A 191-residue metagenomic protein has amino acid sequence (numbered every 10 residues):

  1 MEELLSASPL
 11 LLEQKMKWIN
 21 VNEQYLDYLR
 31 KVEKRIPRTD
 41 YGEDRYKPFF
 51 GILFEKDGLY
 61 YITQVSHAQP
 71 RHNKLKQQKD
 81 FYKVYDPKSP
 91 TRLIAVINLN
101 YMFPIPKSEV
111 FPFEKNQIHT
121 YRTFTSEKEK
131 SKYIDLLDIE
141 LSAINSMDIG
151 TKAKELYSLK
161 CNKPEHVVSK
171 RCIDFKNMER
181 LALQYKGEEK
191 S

Functional and structural regions predicted by a protein language model:
M1-P9, H72: Positively charged N-terminal leader segments that act as targeting/secretion signals
L10-E13, V84-S191: C-terminal terminal-subdomain/extension
L11-Y46, I52: Short N-terminal edge-element motif at the start of the domain
M16-N20, P48-I52, L59-Q64, V96-P104: Ordered hydrophobic segments in well-structured contexts
Y25, Q69, E109: Residue-level detector of flexible, active-site-proximal loop/helix-junction positions within diverse enzyme catalytic
R30, R35-R38, R45, R71 (+4 more regions): Arginine residue identity/basic-tract feature
V32-I36, L75-Q78, E109-T120: Surface-exposed beta-strand edges and their flanking turn/coil or helix-capping segments
G42-R45, E55-A95: Compact nucleic-acid interaction/catalytic patches
